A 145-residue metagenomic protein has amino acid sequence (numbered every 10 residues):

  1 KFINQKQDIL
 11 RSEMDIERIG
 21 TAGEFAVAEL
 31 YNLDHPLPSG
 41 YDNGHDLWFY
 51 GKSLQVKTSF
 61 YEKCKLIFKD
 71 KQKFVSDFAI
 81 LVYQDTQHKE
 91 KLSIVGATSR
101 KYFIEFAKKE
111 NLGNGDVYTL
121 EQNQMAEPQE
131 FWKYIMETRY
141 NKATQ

Functional and structural regions predicted by a protein language model:
K1-Y50, K57-Q145: Nucleic-acid endonuclease domains
